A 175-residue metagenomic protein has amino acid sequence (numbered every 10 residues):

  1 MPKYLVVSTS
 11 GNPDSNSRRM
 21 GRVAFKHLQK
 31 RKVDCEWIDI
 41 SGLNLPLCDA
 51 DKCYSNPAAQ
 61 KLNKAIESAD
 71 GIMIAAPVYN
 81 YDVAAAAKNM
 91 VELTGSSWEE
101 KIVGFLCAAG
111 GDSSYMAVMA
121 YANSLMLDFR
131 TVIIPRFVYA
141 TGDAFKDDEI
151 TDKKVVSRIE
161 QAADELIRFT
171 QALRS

Functional and structural regions predicted by a protein language model:
P2-R31: N-terminal beta1-alpha1 ligand-phosphate binding loop
S17, G21, A59, A87 (+3 more regions): A general structural signal for well-ordered alpha-helical segments in protein cores
K30-E36, R130-T131: A generic structural motif
I40-P57, D147-E149: N-terminal beta-loop-helix "entrance" segment that forms/cooperates in small-molecule cofactor or anionic ligand
Y54, K61, V132-S175: Glycine-rich phosphate/pyrophosphate-binding loop and the adjoining helix
Y54-F129: Helix-loop-strand module that forms the ligand-binding subsite of alpha/beta enzymes
